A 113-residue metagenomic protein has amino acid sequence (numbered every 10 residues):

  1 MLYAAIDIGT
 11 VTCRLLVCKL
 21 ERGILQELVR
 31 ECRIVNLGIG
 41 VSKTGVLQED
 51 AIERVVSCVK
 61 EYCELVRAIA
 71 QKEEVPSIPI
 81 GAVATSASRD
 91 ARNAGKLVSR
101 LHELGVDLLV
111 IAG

Functional and structural regions predicted by a protein language model:
M1-I8, L16-G113: Nucleotide/phosphate-binding catalytic cleft detector across ATP-hydrolyzing and phosphate-transferring enzymes
V11: Primarily the dimerization/phosphotransfer
